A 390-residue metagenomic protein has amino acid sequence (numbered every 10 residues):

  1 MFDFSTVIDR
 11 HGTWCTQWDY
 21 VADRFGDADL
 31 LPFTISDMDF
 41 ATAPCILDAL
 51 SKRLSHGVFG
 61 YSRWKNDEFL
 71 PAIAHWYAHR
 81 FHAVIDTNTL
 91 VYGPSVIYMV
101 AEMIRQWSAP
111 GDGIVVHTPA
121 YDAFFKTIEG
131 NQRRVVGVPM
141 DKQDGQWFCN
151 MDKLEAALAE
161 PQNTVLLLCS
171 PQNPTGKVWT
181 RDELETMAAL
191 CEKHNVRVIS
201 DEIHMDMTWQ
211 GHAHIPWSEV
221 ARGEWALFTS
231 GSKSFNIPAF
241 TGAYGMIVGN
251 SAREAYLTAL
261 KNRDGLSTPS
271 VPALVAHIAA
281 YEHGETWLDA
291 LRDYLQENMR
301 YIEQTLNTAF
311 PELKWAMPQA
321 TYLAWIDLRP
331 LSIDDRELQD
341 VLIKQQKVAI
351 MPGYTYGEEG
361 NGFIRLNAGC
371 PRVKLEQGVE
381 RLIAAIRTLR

Functional and structural regions predicted by a protein language model:
F2-S95, A280-E282, L389-R390: N-terminal small-domain helix-loop-helix segment of the aminotransferase-like
F59-A189, D206-A221, A226: Conserved core of the PLP fold type I
D86-T87, M317-Y322, N361: Short Gly/Ser/Thr- and Asp/Glu-enriched loop/turn motifs at secondary-structure junctions
N131, K193-H194, Q346, L389: Helix C-cap/helix->beta junction micro-motif
E224-T308, K314-P318: PLP-dependent aminotransferase class I/II
L295-Q296, A309-Q345: Conserved PLP-binding catalytic core of the aspartate aminotransferase-like
V341-I350, Y356-R390: PLP-dependent enzyme catalytic core of the Aspartate aminotransferase-like
